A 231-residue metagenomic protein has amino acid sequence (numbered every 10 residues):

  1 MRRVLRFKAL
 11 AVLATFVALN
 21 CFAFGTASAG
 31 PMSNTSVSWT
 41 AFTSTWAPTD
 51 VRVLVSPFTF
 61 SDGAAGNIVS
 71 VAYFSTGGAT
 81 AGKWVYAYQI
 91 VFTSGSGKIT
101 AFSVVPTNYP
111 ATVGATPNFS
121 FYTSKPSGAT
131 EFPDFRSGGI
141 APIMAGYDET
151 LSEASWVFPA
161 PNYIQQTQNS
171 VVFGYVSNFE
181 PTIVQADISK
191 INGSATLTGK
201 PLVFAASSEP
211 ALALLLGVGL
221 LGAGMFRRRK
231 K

Functional and structural regions predicted by a protein language model:
M1, L13, D148, L220-G222: Helix-centric, low-specificity signal for extended rod-like, repetitive segments
R2-V12, P210: Bacterial N-terminal signal peptides that target proteins for export
L10-F16, L216-G219: Sec-dependent N-terminal signal peptides
F16-T26, F226: C-terminal segment of classical bacterial N-terminal signal peptides
G30-A205: Extracellular or exported targeting regions of proteins
S208-R227: A short, hydrophobic C-terminal helix/tail in secreted or cell-surface proteins
